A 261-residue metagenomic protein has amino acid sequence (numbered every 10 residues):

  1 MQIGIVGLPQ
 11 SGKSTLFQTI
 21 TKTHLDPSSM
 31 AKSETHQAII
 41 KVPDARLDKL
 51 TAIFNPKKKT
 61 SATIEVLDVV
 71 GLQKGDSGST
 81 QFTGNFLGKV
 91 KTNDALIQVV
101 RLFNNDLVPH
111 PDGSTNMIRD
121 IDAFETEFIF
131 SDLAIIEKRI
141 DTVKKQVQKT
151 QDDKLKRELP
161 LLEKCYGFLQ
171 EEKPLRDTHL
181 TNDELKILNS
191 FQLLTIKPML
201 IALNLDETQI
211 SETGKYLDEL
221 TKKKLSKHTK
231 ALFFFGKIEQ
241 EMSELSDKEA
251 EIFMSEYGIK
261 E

Functional and structural regions predicted by a protein language model:
M1-N105, P109, I118, V143: Conserved G1/Walker A P-loop phosphate-binding module
Q2-G7, S11, F17, T142-E261: C-terminal-of-GTPase-core extension/linker across diverse P-loop GTPases
I20, S79-F82, P111-T115, G214-D218 (+1 more regions): Short, glycine/charged-enriched secondary-structure capping and boundary segments
D26, H36-A38, R46-K49, D120 (+6 more regions): Glycine-rich, flexible loop/turn motifs
M30, I64-V66, V90-N93, I121-F124 (+2 more regions): Glycine-rich loops and low-complexity Gly/Arg-rich segments that provide flexible linkers or classic glycine-based
P43-D44, N116, T181, S246: Helix N-terminus capping/helix-initiation residues
Q73-S77, N104-P111, Q209-T213, Q240-E244: Switch/connector loops and helix/strand junctions flanking conserved nucleotide-binding motifs in nucleotide-processing
T83-S190, L232: Long, charged N-terminal accessory/stalk domains
